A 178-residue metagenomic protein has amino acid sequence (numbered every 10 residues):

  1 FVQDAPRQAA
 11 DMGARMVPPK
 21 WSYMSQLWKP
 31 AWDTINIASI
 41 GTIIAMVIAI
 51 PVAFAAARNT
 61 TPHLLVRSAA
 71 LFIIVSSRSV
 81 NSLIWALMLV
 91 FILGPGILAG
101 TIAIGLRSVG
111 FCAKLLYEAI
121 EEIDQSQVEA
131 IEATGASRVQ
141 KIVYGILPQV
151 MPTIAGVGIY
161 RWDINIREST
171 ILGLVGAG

Functional and structural regions predicted by a protein language model:
F1-I43, I50, A55, N59 (+1 more regions): N-terminal, non-cleaved signal-anchor transmembrane helix
W28-N36, A70-S77, I159, D163: Alpha-helical membrane-interface segments at transmembrane helix boundaries
N36-I44, R78-A86, A155-G156, R167: Hydrophobic alpha-helical transmembrane segments of multipass membrane transporters and ion channels, focusing on
V52-A86, L115-E118: Cytoplasmic-entry segments and transmembrane alpha-helices of multi-pass inner-membrane transporters
I74-S108: Generic hydrophobic transmembrane alpha-helix motif, especially the helices
F91, E168-G178: Glycine-rich helix-loop "coupling/hinge" segments at transmembrane-helix boundaries in multipass transporters
P95-R161: Membrane-cytosol interface at the C-terminal ends of specific transmembrane alpha-helices in multi-pass membrane
